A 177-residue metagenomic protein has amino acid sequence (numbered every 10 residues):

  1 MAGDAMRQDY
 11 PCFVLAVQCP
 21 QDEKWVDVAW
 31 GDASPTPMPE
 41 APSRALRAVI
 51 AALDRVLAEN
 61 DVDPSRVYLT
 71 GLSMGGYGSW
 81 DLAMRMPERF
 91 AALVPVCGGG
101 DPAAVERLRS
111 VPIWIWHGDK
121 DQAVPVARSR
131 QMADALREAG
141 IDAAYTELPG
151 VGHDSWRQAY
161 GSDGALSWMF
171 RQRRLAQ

Functional and structural regions predicted by a protein language model:
M1-R47: Active-site machinery of serine-nucleophile hydrolases
D9-C12, L108-I113: Short, proline-enriched alpha-helix->beta-strand connector loops that line the catalytic pocket of alpha/beta-hydrolase
V17-Q18, T70, V96-C97, W116 (+1 more regions): Alpha/beta-hydrolase-fold catalytic nucleophile elbow
P20, S73, D119: Residue-level signal for short, function-critical loop segments
W25-W30, D81-L82, V105-L108, P125-S129 (+2 more regions): Short, solvent-exposed loop/turn and secondary-structure capping segments
A45-A52, G75-G78, L82, M86 (+2 more regions): Stable alpha-helical elements in mature extracytoplasmic
A51-D61, S65-R109: Primarily recognizes the serine-hydrolase "nucleophile elbow" in alpha/beta-hydrolase and SGNH/GDSL folds
P112-W116, K120-Q177: C-terminal catalytic histidine-bearing segment of alpha/beta-hydrolase fold enzymes
